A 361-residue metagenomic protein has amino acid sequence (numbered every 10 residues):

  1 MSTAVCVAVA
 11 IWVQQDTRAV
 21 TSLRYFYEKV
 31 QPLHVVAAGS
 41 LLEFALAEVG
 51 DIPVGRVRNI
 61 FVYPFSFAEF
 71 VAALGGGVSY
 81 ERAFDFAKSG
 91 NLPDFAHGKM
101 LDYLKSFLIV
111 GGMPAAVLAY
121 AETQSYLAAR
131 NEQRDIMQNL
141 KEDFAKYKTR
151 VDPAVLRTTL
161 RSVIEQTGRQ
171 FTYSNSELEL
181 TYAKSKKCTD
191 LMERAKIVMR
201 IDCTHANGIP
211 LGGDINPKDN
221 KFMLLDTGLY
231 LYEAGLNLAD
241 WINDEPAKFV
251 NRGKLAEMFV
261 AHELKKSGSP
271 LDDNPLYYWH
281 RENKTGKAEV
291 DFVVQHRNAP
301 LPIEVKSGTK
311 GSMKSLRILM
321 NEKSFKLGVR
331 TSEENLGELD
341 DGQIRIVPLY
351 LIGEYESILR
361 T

Functional and structural regions predicted by a protein language model:
S2-R18, Y173: Conserved P-loop NTPase "ATPase switch" module shared by AAA+ and STAND
Q14-V36: Conserved Walker B catalytic segment
H34-S40, F61: Structural recognition of the conserved hydrophobic beta-strand(s) that form the central parallel beta-sheet of P-loop
L46-E165: Interdomain motor-coupling "hinge/lid" segment immediately C-terminal to the ATP-binding subdomain of NTP-driven enzymes
V117-E289, V294: Accessory nucleic acid-recognition modules appended to NTPase machines
V294-P302: Active-site beta-strand-loop-beta-strand hairpin of nuclease catalytic cores that positions key catalytic residues
V305-S307: Terminal-proximal interaction/regulatory segments of ATP-powered molecular machines
N335-T361: Domain-level recognition of nuclease-like catalytic cores that cleave nucleotide substrates
